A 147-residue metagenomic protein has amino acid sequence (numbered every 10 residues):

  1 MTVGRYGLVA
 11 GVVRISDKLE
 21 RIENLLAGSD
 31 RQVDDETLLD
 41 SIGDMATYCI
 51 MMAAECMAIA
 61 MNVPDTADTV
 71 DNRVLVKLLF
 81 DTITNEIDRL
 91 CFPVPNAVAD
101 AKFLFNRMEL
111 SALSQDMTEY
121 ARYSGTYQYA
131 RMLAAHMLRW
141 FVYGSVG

Functional and structural regions predicted by a protein language model:
M1-G147: Intrinsically disordered, low-complexity regulatory regions that flank transcription factor DNA-binding cores
